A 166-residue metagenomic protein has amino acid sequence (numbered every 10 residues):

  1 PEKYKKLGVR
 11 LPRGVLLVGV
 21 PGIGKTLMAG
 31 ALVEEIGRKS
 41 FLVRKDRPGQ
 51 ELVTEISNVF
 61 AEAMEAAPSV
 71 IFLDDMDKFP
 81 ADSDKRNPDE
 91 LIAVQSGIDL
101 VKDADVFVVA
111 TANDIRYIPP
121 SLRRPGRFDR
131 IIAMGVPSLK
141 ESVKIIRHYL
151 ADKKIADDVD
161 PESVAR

Functional and structural regions predicted by a protein language model:
P1-V164: Walker A/P-loop NTP-binding motif of AAA+ ATPase domains
